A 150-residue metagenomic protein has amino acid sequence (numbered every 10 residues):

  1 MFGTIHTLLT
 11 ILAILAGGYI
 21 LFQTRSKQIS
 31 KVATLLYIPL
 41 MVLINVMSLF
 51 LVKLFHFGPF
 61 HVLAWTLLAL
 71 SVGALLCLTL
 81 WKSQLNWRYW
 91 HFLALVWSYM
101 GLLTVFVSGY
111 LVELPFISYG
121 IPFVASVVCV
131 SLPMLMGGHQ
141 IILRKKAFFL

Functional and structural regions predicted by a protein language model:
M1-L150: Alpha-helical membrane insertion/targeting regions
